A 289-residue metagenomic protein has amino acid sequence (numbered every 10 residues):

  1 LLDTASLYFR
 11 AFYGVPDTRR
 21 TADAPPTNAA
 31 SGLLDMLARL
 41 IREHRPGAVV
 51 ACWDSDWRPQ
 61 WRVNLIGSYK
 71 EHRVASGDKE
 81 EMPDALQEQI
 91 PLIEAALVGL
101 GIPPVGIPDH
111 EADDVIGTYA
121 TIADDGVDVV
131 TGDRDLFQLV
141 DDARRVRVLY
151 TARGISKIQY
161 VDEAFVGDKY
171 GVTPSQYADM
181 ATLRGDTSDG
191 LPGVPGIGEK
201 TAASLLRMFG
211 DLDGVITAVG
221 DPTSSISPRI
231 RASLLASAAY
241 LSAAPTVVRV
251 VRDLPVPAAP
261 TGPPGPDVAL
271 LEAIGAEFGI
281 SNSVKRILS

Functional and structural regions predicted by a protein language model:
L1-V130, R134-S156, L241-P257, T261: Noncatalytic, basic helical substrate-engagement surface that gates or grips nucleic-acid strands
R45-V50, E81, A143, Y160-S289: Non-catalytic nucleic-acid-binding/docking modules located in mid-to-C-terminal regions of nucleic-acid enzymes
